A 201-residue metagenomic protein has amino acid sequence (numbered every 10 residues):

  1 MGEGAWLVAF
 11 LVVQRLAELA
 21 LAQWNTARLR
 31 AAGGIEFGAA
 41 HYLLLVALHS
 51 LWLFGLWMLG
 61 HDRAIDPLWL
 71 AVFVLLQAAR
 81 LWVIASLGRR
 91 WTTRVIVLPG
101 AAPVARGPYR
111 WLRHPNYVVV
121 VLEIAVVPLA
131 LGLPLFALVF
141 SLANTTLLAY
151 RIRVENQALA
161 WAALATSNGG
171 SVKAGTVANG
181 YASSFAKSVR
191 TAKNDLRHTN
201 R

Functional and structural regions predicted by a protein language model:
M1-E3: Feature marks short, highly hydrophobic, charge-poor N-terminal signal-anchor/signal peptide-like helices that anchor
A5, A9, L45-L48, A71 (+1 more regions): Hydrophobic H-region at the start of alpha-helical membrane spans
V8-A22: N-terminal signal-anchor/start-transfer transmembrane helix
V13-L16, A47, V74, L112: Alpha-helical architecture
A22-H41, A64-A192, L196-H198: Cytosolic-biased juxtamembrane loops and peripheral soluble domains of multi-pass membrane proteins
A39-I65: Long, highly hydrophobic alpha-helical transmembrane signal-anchor segments
